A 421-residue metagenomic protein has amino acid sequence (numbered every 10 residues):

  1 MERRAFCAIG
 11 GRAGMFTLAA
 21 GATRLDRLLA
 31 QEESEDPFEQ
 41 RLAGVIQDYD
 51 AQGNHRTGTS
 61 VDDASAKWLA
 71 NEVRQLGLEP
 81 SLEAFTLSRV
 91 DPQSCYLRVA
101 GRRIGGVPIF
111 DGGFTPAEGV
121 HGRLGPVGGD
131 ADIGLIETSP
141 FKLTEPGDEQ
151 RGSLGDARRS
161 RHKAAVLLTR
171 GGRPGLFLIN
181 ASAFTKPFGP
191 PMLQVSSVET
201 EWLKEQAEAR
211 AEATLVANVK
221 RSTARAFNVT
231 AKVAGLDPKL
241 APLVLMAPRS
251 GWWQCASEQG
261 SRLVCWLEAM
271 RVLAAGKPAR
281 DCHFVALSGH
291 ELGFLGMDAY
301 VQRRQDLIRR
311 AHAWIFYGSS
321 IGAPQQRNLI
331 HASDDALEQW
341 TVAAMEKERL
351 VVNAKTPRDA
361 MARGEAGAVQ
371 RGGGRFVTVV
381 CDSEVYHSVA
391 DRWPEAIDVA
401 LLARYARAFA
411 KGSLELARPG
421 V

Functional and structural regions predicted by a protein language model:
A5-R27: N-terminal export signals
E32-D36, A51-S60, F141-E149, F188-P190 (+4 more regions): Second-shell loop/turn segments in exported
D36-S60, L76, Y96, G175-T185 (+3 more regions): N-terminal capping segment at the start of a domain
F38-V61, W68-P80, E137, L143-E145 (+2 more regions): Catalytic-core environment of secreted peptidases
Q47-G147: Noncatalytic luminal/extracellular "stalk/propeptide" segments of secretory-pathway proteins
G106, D111-D130, L178-S257, E268-R271 (+2 more regions): Soluble metallo-hydrolase cores and metallopeptidase-like ectodomains found primarily in the secretory/periplasmic
P238, P278, L287-E384: Metal-dependent peptidase/peptidase-like ectodomains
C282, V385-V421: His/Asp/Glu-rich mid-to-C-terminal helical/loop segments that flank catalytic regions of hydrolases
